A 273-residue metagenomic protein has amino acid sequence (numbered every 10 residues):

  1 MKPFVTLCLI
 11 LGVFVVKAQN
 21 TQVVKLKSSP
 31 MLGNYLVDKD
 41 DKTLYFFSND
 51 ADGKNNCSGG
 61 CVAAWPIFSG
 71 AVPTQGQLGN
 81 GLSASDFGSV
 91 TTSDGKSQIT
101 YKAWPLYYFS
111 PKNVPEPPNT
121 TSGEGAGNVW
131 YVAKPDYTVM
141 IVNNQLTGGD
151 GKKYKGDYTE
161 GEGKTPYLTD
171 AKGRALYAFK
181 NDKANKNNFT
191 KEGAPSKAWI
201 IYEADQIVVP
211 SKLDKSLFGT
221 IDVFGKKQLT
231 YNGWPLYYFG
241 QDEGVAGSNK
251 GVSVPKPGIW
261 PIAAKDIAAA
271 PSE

Functional and structural regions predicted by a protein language model:
M1-T21: Bacterial Sec-dependent N-terminal signal peptides
Q19-E273: Compact beta-sheet-dominated domain cores in extracellular/mature segments
